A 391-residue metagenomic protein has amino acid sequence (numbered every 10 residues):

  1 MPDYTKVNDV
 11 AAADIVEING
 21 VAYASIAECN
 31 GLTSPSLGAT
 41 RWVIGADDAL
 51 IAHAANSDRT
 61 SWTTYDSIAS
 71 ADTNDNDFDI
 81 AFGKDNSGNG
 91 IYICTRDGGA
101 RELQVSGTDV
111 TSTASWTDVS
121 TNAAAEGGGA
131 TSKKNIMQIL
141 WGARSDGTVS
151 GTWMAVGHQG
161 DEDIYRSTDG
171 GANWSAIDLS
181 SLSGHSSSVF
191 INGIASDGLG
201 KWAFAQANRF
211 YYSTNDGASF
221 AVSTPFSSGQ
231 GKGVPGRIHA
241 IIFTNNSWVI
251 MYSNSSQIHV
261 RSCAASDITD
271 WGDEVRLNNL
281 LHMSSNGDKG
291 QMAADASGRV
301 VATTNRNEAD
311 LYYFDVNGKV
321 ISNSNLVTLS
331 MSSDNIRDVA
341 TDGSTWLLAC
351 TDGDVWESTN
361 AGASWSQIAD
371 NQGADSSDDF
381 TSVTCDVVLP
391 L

Functional and structural regions predicted by a protein language model:
D3-V16, V21-A22, C29-S67, I80-F82: An edge-strand/N-cap motif at the start of beta-rich repeat modules
V16, A27, T60-T63, A114-T117 (+7 more regions): Conserved positions within tandem-repeat grammars
L37-I44, S87-I93, D146-A155, L199-F204 (+4 more regions): Entry beta-strands of beta-propeller and related beta-repeat scaffolds
D48-I51, D97-R101, G160-D163, A207-F210 (+3 more regions): Loop/turn residues immediately N-terminal
H53-N56, L103-T108, S167-T168, S213-T214 (+4 more regions): Conserved Ser/Thr-centered positions that define the repeating blades of beta-propeller domains
T63-S67, S112-A123, S175-S180, A221-S227 (+3 more regions): Beta-propeller fold detector
T73-D85, A130-A143, S186-S196, G231-T244 (+3 more regions): Repeated scaffold domains used in trafficking and secretory/extracellular systems, primarily beta-propellers
